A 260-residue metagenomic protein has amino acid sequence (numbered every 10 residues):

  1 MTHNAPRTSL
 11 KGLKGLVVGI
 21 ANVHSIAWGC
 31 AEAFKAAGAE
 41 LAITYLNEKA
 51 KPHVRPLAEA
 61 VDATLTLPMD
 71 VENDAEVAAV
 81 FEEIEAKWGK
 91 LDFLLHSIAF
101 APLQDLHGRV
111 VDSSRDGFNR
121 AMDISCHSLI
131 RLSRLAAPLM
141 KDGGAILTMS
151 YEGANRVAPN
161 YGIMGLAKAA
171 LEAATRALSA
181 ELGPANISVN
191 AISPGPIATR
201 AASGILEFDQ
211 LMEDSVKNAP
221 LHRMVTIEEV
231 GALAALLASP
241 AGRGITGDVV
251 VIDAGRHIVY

Functional and structural regions predicted by a protein language model:
R7-I43: Canonical Rossmann dinucleotide-binding motif of NAD(H)/NADP(H)-dependent dehydrogenases/reductases, specifically
G19-W28, A99-R134, G143-L171, T175-P184 (+3 more regions): Catalytic loop of short-chain dehydrogenase/reductase
R55, G162, P184, P196-A219 (+2 more regions): A glycine/serine/threonine-rich, flexible loop-to-helix segment that serves as the NAD(P) cofactor-binding "lid"
A58, M69-A78, E82-K87, H96-N119 (+3 more regions): Conserved mid-core segment of classical short-chain dehydrogenase/reductases
G183, S188, I245-G247: Short, small/polar-rich loop/turn modules that mediate ligand/substrate recognition or access, typified
S188-A198, A238, V251-D253: Conserved SDR Rossmann-fold cofactor-binding beta-strand/turn motif
A219-V230, A241: A conserved structural motif in NAD(P)-dependent oxidoreductases
A235, T246-Y260: Short C-terminal tail/terminal secondary-structure segment of NAD(P)H-dependent dehydrogenase/reductase domains
